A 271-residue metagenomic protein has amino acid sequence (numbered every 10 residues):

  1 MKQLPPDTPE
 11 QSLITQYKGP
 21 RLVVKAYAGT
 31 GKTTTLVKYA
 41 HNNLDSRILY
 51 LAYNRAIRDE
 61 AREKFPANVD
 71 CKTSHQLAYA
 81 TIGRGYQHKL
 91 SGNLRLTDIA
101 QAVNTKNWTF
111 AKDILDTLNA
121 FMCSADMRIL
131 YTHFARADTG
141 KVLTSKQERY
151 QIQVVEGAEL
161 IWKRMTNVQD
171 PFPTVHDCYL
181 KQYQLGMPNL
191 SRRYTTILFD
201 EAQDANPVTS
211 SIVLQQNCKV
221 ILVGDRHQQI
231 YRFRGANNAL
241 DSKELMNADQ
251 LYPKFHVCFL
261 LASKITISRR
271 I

Functional and structural regions predicted by a protein language model:
M1-K89: P-loop NTPase Walker
P6-L13, I152-N238: Conserved helicase NTPase motor core
K25-T30, T34-L36, N42, Y53-D59 (+3 more regions): Conserved helicase motor core of SF1/SF2 NTP-dependent helicases
N42-N43, K64, R84, A102 (+3 more regions): Active-site catalytic microenvironments for nucleophilic, acid-base chemistry
K72-H75, Y79, W108, K112-D116 (+3 more regions): Non-catalytic, well-ordered alpha-helical scaffold segments
A80-I82, D138-V142, Q229-Y231: A short acidic, helix-capping loop that chelates divalent metal ions and anchors anionic groups
G83-G92, I267-I271: Short, surface-exposed amphipathic charged segments that create phosphate/polyanion-binding patches used for binding
Y86-M165: ATP-hydrolysis module of ASCE/P-loop NTPase motor domains, specifically the Walker B Asp-Glu catalytic pair
